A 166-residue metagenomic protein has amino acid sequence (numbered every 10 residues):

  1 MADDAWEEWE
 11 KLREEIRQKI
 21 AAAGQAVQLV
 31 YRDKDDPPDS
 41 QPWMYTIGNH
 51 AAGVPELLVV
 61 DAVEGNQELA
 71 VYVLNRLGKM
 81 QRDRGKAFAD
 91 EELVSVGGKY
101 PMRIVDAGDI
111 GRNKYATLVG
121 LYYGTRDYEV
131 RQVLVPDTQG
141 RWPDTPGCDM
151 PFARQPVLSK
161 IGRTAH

Functional and structural regions predicted by a protein language model:
M1-D39, A51-V54, L58-H166: Acidic, proline/glycine-rich low-complexity IDRs
Q41-W43: An N-terminal amphipathic alpha-helical segment
Y45-A51: Short, flexible, solvent-exposed loop/turn segments with mixed acidic/basic and small polar residues
